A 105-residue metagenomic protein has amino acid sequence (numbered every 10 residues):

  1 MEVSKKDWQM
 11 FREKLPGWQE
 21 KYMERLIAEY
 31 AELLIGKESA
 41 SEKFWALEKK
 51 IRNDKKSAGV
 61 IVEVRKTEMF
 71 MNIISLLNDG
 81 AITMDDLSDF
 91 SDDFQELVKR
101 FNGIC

Functional and structural regions predicted by a protein language model:
M1-C105: Acidic, Ser/Pro/Thr-rich low-complexity regulatory regions and the short amphipathic helical interaction modules they
